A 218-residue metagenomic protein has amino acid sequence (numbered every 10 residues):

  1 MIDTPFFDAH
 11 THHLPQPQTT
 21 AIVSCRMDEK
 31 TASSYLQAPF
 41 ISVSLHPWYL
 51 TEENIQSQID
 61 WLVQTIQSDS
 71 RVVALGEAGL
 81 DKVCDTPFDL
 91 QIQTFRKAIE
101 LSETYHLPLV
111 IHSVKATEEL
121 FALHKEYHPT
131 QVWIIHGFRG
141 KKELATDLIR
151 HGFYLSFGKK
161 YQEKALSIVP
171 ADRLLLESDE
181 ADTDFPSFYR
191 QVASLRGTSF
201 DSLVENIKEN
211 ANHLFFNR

Functional and structural regions predicted by a protein language model:
M1-R218: Mid-domain alpha/beta scaffold segments of enzyme catalytic cores
